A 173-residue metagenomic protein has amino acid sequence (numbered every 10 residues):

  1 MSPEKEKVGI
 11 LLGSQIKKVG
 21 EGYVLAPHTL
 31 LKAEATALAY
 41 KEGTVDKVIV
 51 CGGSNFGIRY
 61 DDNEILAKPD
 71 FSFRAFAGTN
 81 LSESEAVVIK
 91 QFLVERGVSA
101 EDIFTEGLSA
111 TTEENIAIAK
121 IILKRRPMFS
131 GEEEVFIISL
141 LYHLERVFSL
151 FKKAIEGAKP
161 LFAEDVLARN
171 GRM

Functional and structural regions predicted by a protein language model:
S2-M173: A structural signal for short, hydrophobic/glycine-enriched beta-strand patches
